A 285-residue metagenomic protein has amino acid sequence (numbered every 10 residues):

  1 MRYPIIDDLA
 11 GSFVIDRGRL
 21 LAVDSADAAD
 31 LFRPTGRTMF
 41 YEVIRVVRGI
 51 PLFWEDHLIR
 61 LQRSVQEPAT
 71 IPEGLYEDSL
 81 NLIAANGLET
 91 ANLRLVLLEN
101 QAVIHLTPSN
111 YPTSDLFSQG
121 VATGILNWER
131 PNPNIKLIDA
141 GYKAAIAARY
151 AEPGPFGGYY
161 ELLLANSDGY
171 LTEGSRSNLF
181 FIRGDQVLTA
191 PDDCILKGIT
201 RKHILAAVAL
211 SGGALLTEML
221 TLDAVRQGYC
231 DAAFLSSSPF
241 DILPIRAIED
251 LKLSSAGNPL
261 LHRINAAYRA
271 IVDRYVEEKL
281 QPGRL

Functional and structural regions predicted by a protein language model:
M1-E73, E77-N81, A85, L98-L285: Helix-start/capping segments and mature chain N-termini
E89-A91: Exposed beta-strand face motif in extracellular beta-rich ectodomains
